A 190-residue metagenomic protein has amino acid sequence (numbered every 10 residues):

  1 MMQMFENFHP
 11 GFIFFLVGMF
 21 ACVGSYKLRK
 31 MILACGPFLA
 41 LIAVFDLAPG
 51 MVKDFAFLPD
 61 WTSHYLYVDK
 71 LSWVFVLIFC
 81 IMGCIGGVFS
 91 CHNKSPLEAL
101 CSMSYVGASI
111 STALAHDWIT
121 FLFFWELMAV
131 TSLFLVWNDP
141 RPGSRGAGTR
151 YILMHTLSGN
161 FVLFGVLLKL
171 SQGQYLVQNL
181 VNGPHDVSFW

Functional and structural regions predicted by a protein language model:
M1-L100, N182: Transmembrane helix-loop-helix hairpins at membrane boundaries of multipass inner-membrane proteins
L100-S104, A108-W190: Alpha-helical multi-pass transmembrane bundles of energy-transducing inner-membrane proteins
